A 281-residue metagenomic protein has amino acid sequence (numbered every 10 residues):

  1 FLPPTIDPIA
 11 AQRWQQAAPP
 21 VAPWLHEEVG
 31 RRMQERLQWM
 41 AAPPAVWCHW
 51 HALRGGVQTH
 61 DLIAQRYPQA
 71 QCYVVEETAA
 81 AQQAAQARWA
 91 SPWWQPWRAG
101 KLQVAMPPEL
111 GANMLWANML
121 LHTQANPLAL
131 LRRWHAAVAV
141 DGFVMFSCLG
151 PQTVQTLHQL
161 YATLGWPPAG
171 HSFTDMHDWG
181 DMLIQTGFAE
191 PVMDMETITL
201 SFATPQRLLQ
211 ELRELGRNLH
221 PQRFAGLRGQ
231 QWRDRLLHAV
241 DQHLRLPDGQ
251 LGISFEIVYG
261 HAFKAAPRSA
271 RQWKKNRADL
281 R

Functional and structural regions predicted by a protein language model:
F1-A45: Class I SAM-dependent methyltransferase Rossmann-like catalytic core, especially the SAM/SAH-binding loop
Q34, Q38, T186, Q206-R281: C-terminal lobe and adjacent flexible extensions of AdoMet/dcAdoMet transferase-like proteins
Q34-E109, M114, L128-A129: Class I SAM-dependent methyltransferase SAM/SAH-binding core
T78, L121, C148-Q152: Short glycine-enriched loops at secondary-structure junctions
M114-W116, L120: Hydrophobic beta-strand segment of the Class I
H122-N126: A short His-aromatic
L128-F143: A short glycine-rich, Lys/Arg-flanked "PGG" loop and its adjoining helix->strand segment in the class I
M145-P205, L215-G226: Conserved catalytic/acceptor-binding region of the Class I
